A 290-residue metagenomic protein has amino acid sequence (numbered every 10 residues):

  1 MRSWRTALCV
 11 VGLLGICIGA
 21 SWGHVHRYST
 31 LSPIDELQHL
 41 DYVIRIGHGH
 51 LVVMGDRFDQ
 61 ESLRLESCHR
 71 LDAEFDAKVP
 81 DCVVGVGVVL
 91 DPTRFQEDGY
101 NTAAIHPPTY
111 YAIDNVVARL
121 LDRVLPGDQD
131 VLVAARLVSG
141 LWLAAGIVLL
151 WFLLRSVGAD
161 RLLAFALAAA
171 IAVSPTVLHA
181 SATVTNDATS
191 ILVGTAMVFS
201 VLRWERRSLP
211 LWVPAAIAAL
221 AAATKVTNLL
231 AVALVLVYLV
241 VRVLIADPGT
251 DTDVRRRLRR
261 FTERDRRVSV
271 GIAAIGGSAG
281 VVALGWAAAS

Functional and structural regions predicted by a protein language model:
R5-L37, I44-V86, G276-S290: Transmembrane signal-anchor helices characteristic of membrane glycosylation enzymes that use polyprenol
G47-A135: Interfacial juxtamembrane loops and adjacent helix segments that form the catalytic/substrate-binding surfaces
V124-Q129, L150-V173, P210-V213: Transmembrane-helix signature of polytopic, membrane-embedded enzymes that assemble or transfer cell-envelope glycans
L149, T189-R206, I217-A218: Specific aromatic-rich, kink-prone transmembrane helix
G158, M197-W212, A221, V243-G249: Membrane-interface transmembrane helices that cradle and orient dolichyl/undecaprenyl
H179-S190: Short acidic/glycine- and proline-prone juxtamembrane loop motifs at membrane-interface regions of multi-pass membrane
L211-V226, A231-L236, V281: Membrane-interface alpha helices of multi-pass inner-membrane proteins
V237, V241-G249, R256-S290: Membrane-lumen/periplasm interface segments of specific transmembrane helices in polyprenyl phosphate-linked
